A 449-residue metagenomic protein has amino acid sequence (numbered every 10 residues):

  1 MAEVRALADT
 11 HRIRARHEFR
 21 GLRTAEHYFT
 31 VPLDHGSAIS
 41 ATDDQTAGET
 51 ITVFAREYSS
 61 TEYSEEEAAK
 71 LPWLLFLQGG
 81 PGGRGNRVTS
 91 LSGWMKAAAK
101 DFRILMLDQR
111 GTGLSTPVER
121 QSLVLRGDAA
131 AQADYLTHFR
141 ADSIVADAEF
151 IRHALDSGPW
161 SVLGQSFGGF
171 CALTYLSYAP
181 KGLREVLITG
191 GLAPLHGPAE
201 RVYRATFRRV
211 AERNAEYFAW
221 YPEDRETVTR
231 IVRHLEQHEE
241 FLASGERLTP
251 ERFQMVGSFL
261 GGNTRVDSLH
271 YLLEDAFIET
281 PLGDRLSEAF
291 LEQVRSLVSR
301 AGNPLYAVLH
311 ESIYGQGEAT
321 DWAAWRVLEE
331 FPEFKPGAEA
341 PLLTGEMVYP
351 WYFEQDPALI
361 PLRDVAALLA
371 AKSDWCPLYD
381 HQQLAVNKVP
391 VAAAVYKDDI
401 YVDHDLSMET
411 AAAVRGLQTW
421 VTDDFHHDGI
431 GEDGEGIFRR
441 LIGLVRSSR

Functional and structural regions predicted by a protein language model:
M1-A2: Eukaryotic N-terminal low-complexity, Ser/Thr- and Lys/Arg-rich leader segments that predominantly function as
L7-A8, R12-G245, L359-A366, S373-L384 (+3 more regions): Gly/Pro-rich cap/lid or specificity-loop segments adjacent to the active site
L183, V414-L417: Core-facing hydrophobic residues within beta-strands of well-ordered domains
E239-K372: Alpha/beta-hydrolase fold active-site neighborhood
V256, K388-V395, D399, T419: Catalytic His-Asp charge-relay segment
R265-S268, I400-L406: Conserved alpha/beta-hydrolase "acid-adjacent" motif
L272-E274, D403-A412: Short alpha-helix in the alpha/beta-hydrolase fold that links the catalytic acid
